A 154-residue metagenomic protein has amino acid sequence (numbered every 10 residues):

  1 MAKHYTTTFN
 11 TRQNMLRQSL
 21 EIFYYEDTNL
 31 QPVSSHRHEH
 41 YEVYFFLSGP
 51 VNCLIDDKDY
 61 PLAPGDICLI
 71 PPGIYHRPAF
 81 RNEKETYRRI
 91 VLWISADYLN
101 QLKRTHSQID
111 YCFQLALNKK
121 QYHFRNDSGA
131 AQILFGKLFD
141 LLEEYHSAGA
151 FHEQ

Functional and structural regions predicted by a protein language model:
M1-I67, I74, S107-Y111, N118-Y122: Generic protein-terminus/edge-of-domain signal
A2-E21, A79-H146: A hydrophobic/aromatic-rich effector-binding and dimerization subdomain of bacterial HTH-type transcriptional regulators
S48, P72, I94-A96: Residues immediately flanking
P72-P78: Short acidic (Asp/Glu) patches
G149-Q154: N-terminal core-binding DNA-recognition domain of tyrosine site-specific recombinases/integrases
